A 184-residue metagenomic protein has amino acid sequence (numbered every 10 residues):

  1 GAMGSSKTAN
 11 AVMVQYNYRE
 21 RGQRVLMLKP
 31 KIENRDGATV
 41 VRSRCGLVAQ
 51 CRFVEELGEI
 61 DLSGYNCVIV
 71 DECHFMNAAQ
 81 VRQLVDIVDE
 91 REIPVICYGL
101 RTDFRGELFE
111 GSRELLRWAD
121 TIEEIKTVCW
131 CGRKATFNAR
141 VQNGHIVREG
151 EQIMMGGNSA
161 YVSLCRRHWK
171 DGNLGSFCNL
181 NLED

Functional and structural regions predicted by a protein language model:
G1-S63, D103-E114, E124-T127, I146-R148 (+1 more regions): Conserved P-loop
V14, A78-I87, G111: A short acidic, amphipathic alpha-helical/loop segment
R24, P94, T121: Residues at the starts of beta-strands that form the adenosine-phosphate
D71-C73, G99-L100: Walker B catalytic acidic pair
F75-N77, F104-R105: Catalytic P-loop NTPase motifs of RecA-like helicase/translocase cores
V88-E110: Sensor-1/coupling segment of RecA-like P-loop NTPase cores
D120, K126-I146: Conserved AAA+ ATPase core "coupling" helix
